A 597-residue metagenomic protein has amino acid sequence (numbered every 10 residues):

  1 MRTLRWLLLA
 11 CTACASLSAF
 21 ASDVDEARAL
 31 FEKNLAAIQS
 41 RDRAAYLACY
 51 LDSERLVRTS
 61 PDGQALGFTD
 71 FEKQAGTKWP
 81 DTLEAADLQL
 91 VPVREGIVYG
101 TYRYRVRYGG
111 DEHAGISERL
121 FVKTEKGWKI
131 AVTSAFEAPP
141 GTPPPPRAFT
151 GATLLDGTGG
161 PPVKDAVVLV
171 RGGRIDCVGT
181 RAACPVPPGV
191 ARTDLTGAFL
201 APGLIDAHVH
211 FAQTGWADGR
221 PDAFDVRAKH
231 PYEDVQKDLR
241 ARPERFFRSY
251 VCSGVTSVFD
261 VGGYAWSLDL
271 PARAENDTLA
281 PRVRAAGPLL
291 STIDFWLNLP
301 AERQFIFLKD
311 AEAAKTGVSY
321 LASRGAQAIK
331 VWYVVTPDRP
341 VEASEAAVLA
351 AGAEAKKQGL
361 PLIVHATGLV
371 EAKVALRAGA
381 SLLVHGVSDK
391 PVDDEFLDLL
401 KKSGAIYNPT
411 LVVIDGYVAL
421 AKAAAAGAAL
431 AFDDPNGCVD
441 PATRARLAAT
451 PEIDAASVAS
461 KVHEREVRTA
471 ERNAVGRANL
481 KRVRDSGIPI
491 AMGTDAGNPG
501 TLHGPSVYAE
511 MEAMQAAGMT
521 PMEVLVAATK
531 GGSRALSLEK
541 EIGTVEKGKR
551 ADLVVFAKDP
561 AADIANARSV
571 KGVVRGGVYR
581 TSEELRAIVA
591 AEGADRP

Functional and structural regions predicted by a protein language model:
S18-D52, A65, E137-P143: Short, low-complexity N-terminal intrinsically disordered segments enriched in polar/charged residues
E26, T69-A114: Surface-exposed, charged secondary-structure patches
A114-P140, I175: Short beta-strand edge/turn micro-motifs at domain boundaries
L154-V167, T180-A183, A474, L502 (+2 more regions): Acidic, glycine-enriched loop/beta-strand segments at the rims of small-molecule binding/catalytic pockets
G160-A201: Histidine-rich, glycine-flanked metal-binding segment
F199-A274, A375-A378: Metal-associated gating/positioning segment near the N- to mid-region
P243-D269, A280-P288, G325-T336, P361 (+4 more regions): Divalent metal-dependent hydrolysis catalytic cores, especially in the metallo-beta-lactamase
T316-R339, V387-A517, E592, R596-P597: Active-site neighborhoods of metal-dependent hydrolases
